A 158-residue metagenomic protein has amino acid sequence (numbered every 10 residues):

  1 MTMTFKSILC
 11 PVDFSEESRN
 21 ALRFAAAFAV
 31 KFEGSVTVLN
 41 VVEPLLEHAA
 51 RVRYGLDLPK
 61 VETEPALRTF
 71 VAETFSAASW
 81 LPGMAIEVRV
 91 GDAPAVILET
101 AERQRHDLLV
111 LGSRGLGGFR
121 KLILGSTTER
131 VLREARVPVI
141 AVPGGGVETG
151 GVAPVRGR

Functional and structural regions predicted by a protein language model:
M1-M3, F24, F75-L109, V147-R158: Structural beta-alpha unit
T2-Y54, G157-R158: Small/aliphatic-rich secondary-structure junction motif
S18, T63, L124-T128: Short, conserved glycine- and acidic-residue-centered signature motifs in active-site or ligand-binding loops
A26, A72-F75, E129: Active-site phosphate/pyrophosphate- and oxyanion-stabilizing loops and adjacent acidic/basic residues in soluble
K31, S79-L81, E134: Short, well-ordered coil/turn elements that cap or connect secondary structure elements
T37-L39, A85-R89, I140: General small-molecule cofactor/ligand-binding pocket signal
G55-T69: A short acidic, glycine-rich active-site loop that binds or catalyzes chemistry on phosphate/adenosine moieties
E99-G150: Gly/Ser-rich helix-loop-strand patches that form or flank binding pockets for ribonucleotide-derived cofactors
